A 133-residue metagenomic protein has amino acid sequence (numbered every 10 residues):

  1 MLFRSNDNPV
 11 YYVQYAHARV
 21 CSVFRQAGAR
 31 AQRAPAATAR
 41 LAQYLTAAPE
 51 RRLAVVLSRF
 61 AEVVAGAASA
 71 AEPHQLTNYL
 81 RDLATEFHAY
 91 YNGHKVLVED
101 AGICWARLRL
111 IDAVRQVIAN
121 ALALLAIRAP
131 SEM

Functional and structural regions predicted by a protein language model:
M1-M133: Non-catalytic interaction-recognition regions
